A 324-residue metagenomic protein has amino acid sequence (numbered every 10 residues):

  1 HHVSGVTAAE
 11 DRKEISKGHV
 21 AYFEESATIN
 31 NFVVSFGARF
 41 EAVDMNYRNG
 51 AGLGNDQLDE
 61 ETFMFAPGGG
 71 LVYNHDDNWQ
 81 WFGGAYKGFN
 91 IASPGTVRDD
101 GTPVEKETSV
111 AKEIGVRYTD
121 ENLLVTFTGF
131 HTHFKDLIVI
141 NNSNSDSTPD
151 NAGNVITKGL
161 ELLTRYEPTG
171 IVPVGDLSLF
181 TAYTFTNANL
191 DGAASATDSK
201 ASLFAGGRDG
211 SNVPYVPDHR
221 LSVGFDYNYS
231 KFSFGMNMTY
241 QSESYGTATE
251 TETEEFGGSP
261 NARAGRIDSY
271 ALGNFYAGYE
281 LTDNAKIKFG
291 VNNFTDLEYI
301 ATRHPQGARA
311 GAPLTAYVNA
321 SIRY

Functional and structural regions predicted by a protein language model:
H1, N46-L53, S93-D100, L137-S145 (+3 more regions): Outer-membrane beta-barrel translocator domains and adjoining extracellular loop/strand segments of Gram-negative
G5-R12, R48-L58, V97-P103, A111 (+4 more regions): Extracellular loop and loop/strand-boundary signature of outer-membrane beta-barrel proteins
A9-K17, D44, D59-M64, V104-T108 (+4 more regions): Short sequence motifs at beta-strands and strand-loop junctions characteristic of Gram-negative outer-membrane
R12-F134, T164, D226: Structural signature of Gram-negative outer-membrane beta-barrels, strongest in the C-terminal barrel of TonB-dependent
K17-F23, F65-G69, D100, V110-I114 (+8 more regions): Hydrophobic, lipid-facing positions within transmembrane beta-strands of outer-membrane proteins
T28-N31, H131-H133, N151-T251, E280-K286 (+3 more regions): Gram-negative outer-membrane beta-barrel transporters
V155-K158, P214-R220, A264-L272, N292 (+1 more regions): C-terminal beta-signal and terminal closure region of outer-membrane beta-barrel proteins
P260-I267, G273-G278, A285: Short, glycine/charged-rich beta-strand-loop motifs at protein surfaces that mediate ligand recognition and catalysis
